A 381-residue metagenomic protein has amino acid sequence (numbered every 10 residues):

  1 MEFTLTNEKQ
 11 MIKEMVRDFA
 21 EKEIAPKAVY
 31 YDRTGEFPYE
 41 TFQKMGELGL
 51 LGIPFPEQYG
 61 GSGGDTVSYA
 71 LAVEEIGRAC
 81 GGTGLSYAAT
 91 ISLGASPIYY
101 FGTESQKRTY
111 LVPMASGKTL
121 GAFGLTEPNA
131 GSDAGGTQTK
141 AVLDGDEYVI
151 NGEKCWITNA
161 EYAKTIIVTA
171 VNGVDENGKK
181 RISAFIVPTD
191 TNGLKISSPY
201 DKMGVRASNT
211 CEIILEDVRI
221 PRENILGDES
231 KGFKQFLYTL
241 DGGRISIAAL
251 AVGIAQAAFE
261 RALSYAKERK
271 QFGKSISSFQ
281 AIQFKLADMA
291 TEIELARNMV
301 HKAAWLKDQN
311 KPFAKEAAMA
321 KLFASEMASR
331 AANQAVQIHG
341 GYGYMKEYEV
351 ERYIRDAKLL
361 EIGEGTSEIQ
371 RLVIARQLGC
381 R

Functional and structural regions predicted by a protein language model:
M1-A89, F101-Q106, P113-K118, D133-A134 (+4 more regions): Alpha-helical interface subdomain recognition
G49, V73-G77, A170-V171, V187-N192 (+1 more regions): Short Ser/Thr-interspersed hydrophobic loop/turn segments at strand-loop and sheet-helix junctions that line or gate
T90-I98: Well-ordered alpha-helical segments within folded domains of soluble proteins
M114, N129-S132, W156-N159, D175-E176 (+1 more regions): Short Gly/Pro-enriched turn/cap motifs at secondary-structure boundaries
G117-L125, T169: A short, Trp-centered hydrophobic/proline-enriched beta-strand micro-motif
G136, D190-P221: Flexible, small-/acidic-enriched active-site or ligand-binding loops
Q138-K140: Beta-sandwich/jelly-roll carbohydrate-recognition scaffolds of carbohydrate-active enzymes
E147, N151-S197: A short core secondary-structure module
